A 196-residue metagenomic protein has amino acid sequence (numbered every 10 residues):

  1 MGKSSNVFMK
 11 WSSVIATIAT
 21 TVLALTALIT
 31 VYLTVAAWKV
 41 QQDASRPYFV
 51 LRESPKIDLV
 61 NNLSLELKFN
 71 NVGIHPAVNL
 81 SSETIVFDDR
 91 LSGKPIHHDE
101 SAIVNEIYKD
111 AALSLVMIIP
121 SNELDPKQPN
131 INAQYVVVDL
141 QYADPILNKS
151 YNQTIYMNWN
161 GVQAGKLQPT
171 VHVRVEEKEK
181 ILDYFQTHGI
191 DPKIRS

Functional and structural regions predicted by a protein language model:
M1-N79, I85-L91, V138, K193-S196: Membrane-proximal alpha-helical anchors
W38-R46, K109-L115, D139-Q141, T170 (+2 more regions): Intrinsic low-complexity/IDR segments
R46, N62, L80, A112 (+2 more regions): A general secondary-structure signal for short beta-strands and their flanking turns/coil in non-transmembrane regions
R52-S54, I85, Y108, I118-P120 (+2 more regions): A structural detector for beta-sheet-dominated domains
P55-N61, G73-P76, V104-Y108, L124-I131: Short, solvent-exposed beta-strand/turn "edge" segments of beta-rich domains on protein surfaces
S92-P126: Intrinsically disordered, low-complexity Pro/Gly/Ser/Thr-rich segments with frequent PxxP/GP/PP motifs and embedded
M117-L167: Terminal connector regions
N148-S196: Acidic, serine/threonine- and proline-rich intrinsically disordered appendage/tail regions
